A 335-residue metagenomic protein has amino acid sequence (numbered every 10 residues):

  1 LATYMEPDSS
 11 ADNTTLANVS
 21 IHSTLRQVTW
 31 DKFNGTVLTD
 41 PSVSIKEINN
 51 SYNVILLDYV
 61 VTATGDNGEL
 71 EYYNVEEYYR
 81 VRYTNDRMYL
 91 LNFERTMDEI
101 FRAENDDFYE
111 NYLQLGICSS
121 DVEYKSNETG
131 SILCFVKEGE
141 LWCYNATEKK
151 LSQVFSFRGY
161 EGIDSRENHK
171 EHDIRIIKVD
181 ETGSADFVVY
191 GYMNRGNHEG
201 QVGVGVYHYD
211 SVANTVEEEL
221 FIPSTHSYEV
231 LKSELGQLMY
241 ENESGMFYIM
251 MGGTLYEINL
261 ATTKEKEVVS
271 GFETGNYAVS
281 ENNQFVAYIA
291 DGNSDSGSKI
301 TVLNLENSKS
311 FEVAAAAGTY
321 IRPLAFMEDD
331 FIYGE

Functional and structural regions predicted by a protein language model:
L1-K46: Short solvent-exposed beta->alpha transition segments
S23-L25, N49-L56, S131: Short, hydrophobic/aromatic-rich segments at coil-to-beta transitions
D40-K46, E76-R82, I174-R175: Hydrophobic/aromatic beta-strand elements that line small-molecule binding cavities or substrate pockets in beta-rich
S51-L90, E94: Exposed beta-sheet edge and beta->alpha loop/turn motif
N53, V122-Y144, R175-Y207, G236-M251 (+2 more regions): Short beta-strand elements that form the blades of beta-propeller/WD-repeat-like and other beta-sheet-rich scaffold
E71-Y78, H172, G252, G297 (+1 more regions): Short, surface-exposed coil-to-beta transition loops
M88-L115, L141-E167, H198-V230, M250-S270 (+2 more regions): Surface-exposed loop/turn elements that mediate protein-protein interactions on large endomembrane-trafficking
I117-K125, G162-V179, T225-M239, S270-N282 (+1 more regions): Repeated scaffold domains used in trafficking and secretory/extracellular systems, primarily beta-propellers
